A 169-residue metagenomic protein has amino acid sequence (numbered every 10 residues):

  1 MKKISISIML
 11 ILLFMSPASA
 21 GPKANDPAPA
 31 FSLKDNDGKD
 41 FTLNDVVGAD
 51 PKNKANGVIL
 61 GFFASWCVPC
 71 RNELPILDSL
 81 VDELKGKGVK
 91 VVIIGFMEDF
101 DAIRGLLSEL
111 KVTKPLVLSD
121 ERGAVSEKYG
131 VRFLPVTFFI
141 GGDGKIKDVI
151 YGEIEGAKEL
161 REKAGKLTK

Functional and structural regions predicted by a protein language model:
M1-D40, D148-I150, A157-E162, K169: N-terminal targeting signals for export/organelle localization
S32-V58: A short beta-strand-turn-helix
A55-V58, F63-W66, F133: Short pre-active-site segment immediately N-terminal to redox-active cysteine/selenocysteine motifs in thiol-based
I59-L60, V91, T137: Hydrophobic beta-strand anchors of alpha/beta hydrolase catalytic cores
S65-N72, V136: C-type cytochrome heme c attachment motif
R71-L110, E121-E127: Structural microenvironment flanking redox-active thiols in thiol-disulfide oxidoreductases
S108-T113, D120-G165: Thiol/disulfide oxidoreductase modules built on the thioredoxin-like
